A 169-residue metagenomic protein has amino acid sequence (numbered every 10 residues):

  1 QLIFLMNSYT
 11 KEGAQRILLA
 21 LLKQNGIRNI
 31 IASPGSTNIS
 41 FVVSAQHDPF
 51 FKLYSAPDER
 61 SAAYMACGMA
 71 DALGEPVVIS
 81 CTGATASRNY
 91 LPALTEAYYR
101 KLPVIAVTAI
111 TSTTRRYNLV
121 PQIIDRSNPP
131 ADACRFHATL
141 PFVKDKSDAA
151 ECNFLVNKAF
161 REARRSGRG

Functional and structural regions predicted by a protein language model:
F4-G169: N-terminal alpha/beta PP-like core and its mobile active-site loop of ThDP/TPP-dependent enzymes
